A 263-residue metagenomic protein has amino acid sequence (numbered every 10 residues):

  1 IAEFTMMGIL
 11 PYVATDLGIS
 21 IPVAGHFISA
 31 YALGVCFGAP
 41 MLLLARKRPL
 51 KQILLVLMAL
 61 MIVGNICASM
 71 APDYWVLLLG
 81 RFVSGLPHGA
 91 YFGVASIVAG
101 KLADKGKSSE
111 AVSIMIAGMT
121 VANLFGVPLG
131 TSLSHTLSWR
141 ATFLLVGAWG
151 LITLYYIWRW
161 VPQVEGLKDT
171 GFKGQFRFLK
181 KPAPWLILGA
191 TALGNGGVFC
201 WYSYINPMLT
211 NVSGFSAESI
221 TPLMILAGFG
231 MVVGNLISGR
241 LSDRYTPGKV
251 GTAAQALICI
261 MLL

Functional and structural regions predicted by a protein language model:
I1-A24, A39, W201-N206: Extracytoplasmic
G18, M70-V76, G214, T246: Helix-breaking motifs and short loop linkers at transmembrane-helix boundaries and internal kinks in secondary membrane
G38-L50, G234-T246: Helix-to-loop junctions at the C-terminal end of transmembrane segments in multipass secondary transporters
Q52-C67, K249-L263: Structural signature of the two symmetry-related core transmembrane helices
G64-C67, W75-S84: Paired small-residue
Y74-V76, K105-G106, E110-R159, Y204 (+1 more regions): Helix-loop-helix hairpin linking two adjacent transmembrane segments in secondary transporters
G80-G118: Cytoplasmic helix-loop-helix junction between adjacent transmembrane helices in 12-TM secondary transporters
W185-I225: Extracytoplasmic gate region of multi-pass secondary transporters
